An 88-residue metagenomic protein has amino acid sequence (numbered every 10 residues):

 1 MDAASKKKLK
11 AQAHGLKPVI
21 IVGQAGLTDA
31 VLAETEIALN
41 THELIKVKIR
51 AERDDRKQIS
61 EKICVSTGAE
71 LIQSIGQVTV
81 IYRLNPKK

Functional and structural regions predicted by a protein language model:
D2-K88: Positively charged, polar, low-complexity stretches
